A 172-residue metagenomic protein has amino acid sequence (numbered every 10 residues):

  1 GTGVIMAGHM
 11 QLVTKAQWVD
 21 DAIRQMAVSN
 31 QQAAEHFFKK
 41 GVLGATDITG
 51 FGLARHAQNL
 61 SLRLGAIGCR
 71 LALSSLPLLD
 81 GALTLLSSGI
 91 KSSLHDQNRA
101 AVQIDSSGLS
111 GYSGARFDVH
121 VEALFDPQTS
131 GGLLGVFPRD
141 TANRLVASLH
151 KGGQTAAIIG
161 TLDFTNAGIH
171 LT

Functional and structural regions predicted by a protein language model:
G1-T172: Helix-biased detector of long, well-ordered alpha-helical tracts
